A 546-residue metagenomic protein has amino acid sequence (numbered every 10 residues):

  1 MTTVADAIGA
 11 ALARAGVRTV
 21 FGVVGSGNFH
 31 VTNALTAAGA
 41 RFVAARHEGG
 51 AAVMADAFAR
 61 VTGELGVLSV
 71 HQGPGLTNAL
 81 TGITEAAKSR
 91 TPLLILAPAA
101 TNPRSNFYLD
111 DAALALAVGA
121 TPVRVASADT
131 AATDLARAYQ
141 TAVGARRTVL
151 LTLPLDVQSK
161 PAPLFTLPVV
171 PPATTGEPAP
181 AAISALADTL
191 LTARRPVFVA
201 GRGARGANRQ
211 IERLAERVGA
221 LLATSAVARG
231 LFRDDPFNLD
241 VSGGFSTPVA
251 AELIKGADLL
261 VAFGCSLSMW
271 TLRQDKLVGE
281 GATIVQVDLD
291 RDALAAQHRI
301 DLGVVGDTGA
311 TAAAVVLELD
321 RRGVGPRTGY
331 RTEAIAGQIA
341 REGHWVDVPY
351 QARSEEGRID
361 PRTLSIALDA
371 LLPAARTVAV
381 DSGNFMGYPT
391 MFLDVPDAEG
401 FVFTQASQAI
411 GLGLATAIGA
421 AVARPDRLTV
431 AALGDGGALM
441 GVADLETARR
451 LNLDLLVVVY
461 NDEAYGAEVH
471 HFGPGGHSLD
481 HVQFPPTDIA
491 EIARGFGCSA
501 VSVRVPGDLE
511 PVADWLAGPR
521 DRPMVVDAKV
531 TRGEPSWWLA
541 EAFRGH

Functional and structural regions predicted by a protein language model:
A5-I8, G16, V23-S26, V31-T36 (+5 more regions): Active-site diphosphate/adenylate-binding microenvironment
A7-V17, A57-G63, A87, T141-A145 (+6 more regions): Glycine-rich phosphate/diphosphate-binding loops that line cofactor/substrate pockets in enzymes
R18-G22, R41-V43, V61-A99, V199-A200 (+3 more regions): A short, small-residue-rich loop immediately preceding and capping a beta-strand
V23-G25, V43-V53, L68-P74, A126-A128 (+3 more regions): Active-site nucleophile and cofactor-binding loops and adjacent substrate-binding regions of central metabolic enzymes
L96-D134, A226-A336, F472: Glycine-rich, acidic loop regions that bind phosphate or pyrophosphate groups
R104, T247, I254, A295-Q297 (+4 more regions): Thiamine diphosphate
V118, R137-T192, D347-Q351: Conformationally flexible catalytic loops at phosphate/diphosphate-handling active centers
D129, V149-L153, L164-T166, A193 (+3 more regions): Phosphate/pyrophosphate-binding active-site segments
